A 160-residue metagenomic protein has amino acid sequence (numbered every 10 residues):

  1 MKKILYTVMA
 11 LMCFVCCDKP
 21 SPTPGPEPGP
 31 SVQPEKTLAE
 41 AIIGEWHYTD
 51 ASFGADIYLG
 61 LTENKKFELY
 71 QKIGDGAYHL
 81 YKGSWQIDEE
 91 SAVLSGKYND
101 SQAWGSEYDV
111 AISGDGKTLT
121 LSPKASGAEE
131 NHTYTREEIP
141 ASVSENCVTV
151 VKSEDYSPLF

Functional and structural regions predicted by a protein language model:
K2-T7: Sec-dependent signal peptide recognition, specifically the positively charged N-region followed immediately by
V8-L11, I43: Residue-level detector of intrinsically disordered terminal segments
C13-C16: C-terminal motif of bacterial Sec signal peptides marking the signal peptidase cleavage site
D18-K82, V93-F160: Lipid interaction determinants
